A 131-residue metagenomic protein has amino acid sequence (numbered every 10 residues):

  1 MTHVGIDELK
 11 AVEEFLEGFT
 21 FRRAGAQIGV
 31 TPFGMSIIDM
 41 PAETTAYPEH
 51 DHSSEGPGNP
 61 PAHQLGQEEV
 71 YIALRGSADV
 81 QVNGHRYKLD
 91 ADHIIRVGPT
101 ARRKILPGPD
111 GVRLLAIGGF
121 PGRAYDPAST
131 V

Functional and structural regions predicted by a protein language model:
M1-Y47, Y125-V131: A short, N-terminal "cap"/entry segment at the start of jelly-roll beta-barrel domains of the cupin/DSBH fold
H3, K104-V131: Double-stranded beta-helix
G29, H50, P61-H63: Short loop/turn motifs at secondary-structure junctions and domain boundaries
I37-P41, P57-G58, A62-V80: Short, conserved beta-strand element in jelly-roll/cupin
T44, V70, S77-D79, R86 (+2 more regions): Structural motif
P48, V80-Q81, V97, R103-P109: Short beta-strand His + acidic residue motifs that chelate non-heme Fe in jelly-roll/DSBH and cupin folds
G84-T100: Short acidic-glycine-tyrosine-enriched beta hairpin
